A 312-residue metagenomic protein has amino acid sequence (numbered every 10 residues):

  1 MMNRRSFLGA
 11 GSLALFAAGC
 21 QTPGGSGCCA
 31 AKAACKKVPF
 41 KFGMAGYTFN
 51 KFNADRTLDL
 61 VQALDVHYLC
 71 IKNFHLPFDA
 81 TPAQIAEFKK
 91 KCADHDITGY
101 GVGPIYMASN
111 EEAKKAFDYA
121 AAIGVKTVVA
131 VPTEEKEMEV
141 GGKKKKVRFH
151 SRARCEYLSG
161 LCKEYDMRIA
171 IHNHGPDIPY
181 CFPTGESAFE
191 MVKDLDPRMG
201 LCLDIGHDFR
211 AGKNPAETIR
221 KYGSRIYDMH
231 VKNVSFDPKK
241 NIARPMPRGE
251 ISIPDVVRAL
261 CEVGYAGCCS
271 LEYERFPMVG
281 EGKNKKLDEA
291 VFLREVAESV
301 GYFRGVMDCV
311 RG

Functional and structural regions predicted by a protein language model:
M1-M2: N-terminal secretory signal peptides
R5-K41, N50-L64, F182, A188-L203 (+1 more regions): Histidine-acidic metal/acid-base catalytic patches
G11-C20, A34-K36, D55-L58, H75-F78 (+4 more regions): Active-site acidic/histidine proton-transfer and metal-coordination neighborhood in alpha/beta enzyme cores
F40-A45, L69-I71, G99-G103, V128-A130 (+4 more regions): Hydrophobic faces of well-ordered beta-strands that scaffold small-molecule active sites in alpha/beta enzyme cores
K41-G43, K72-H75, Y100-V102, G142-K144 (+2 more regions): A short, structure-level motif marking secondary-structure boundaries and short turns
G46-T48, Y106, E134, R275: A mature extracytoplasmic/lumenal domain signature
C70-E87: Glycine-rich, proline-tolerant flexible connector loops at the mouths of alpha/beta enzymes
Q84-D94, R154-L161, V256-A259: Catalytic-core regions built around general acid/base machinery
